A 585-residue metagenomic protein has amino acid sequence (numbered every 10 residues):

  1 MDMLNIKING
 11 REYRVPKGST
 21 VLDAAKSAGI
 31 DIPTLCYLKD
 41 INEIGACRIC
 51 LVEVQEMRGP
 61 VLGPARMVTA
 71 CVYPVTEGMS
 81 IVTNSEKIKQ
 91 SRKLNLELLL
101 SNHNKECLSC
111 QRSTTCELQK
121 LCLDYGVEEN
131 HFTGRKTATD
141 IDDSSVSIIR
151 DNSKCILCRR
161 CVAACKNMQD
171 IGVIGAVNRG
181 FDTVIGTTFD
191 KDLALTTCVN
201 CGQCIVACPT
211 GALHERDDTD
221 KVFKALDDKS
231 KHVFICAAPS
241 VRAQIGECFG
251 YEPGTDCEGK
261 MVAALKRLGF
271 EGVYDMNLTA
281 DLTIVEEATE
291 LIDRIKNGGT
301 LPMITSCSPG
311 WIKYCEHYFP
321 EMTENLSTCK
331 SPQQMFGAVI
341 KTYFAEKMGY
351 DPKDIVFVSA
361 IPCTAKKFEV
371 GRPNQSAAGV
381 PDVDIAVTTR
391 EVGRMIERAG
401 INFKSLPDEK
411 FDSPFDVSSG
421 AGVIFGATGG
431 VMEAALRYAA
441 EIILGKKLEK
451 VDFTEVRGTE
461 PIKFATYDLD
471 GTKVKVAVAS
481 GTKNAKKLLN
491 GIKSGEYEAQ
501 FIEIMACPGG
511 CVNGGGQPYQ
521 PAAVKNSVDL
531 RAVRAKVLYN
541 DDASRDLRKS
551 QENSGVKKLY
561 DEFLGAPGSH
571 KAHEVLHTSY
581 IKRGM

Functional and structural regions predicted by a protein language model:
L4-N5, E12, K17-G78, V82-N84 (+3 more regions): Iron-sulfur-associated redox domains of electron-transfer enzymes in respiratory and anaerobic energy metabolism
N5-I8, T137, V146-I148, T188-D190 (+2 more regions): A short, structure-level motif marking secondary-structure boundaries and short turns
G29, R159, G202, A212 (+1 more regions): Conserved functional loop/turn residues at catalytic and ligand-binding sites
R48-N200, L213-H232: Fe-S ferredoxin-like electron-transfer domains and their immediately adjacent linker/connector regions across
